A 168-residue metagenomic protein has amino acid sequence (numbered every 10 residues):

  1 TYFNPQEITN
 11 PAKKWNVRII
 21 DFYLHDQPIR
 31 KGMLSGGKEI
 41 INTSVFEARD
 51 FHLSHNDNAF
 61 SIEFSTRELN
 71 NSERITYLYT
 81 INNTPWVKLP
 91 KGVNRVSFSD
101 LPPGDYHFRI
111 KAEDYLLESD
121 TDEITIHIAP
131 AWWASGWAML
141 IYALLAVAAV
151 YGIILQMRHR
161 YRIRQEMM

Functional and structural regions predicted by a protein language model:
T1-R164: Residue-level "micro-hotspots" composed of small/polar
